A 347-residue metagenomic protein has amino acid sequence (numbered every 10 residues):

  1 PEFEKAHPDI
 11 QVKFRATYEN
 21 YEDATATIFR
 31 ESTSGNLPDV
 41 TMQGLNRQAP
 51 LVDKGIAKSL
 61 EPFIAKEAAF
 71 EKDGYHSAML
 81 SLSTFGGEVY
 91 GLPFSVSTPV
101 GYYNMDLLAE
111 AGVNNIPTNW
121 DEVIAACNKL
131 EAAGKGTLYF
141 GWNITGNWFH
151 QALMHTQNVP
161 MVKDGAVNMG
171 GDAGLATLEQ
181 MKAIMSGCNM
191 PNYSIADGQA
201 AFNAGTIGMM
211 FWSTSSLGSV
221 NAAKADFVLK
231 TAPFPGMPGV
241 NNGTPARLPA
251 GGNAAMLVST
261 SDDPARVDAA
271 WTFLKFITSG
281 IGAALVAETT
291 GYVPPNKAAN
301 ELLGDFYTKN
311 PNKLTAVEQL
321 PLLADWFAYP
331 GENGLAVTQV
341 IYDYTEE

Functional and structural regions predicted by a protein language model:
E2, A6-G74, A109-T118, G208-M209 (+3 more regions): Extracytoplasmic "Venus flytrap"/periplasmic binding protein-like
K5, A111, E179, A183-N189 (+1 more regions): Extracytoplasmic/periplasmic substrate-recognition and gating elements
I28, V123, L130, M154 (+1 more regions): Hydrophobic residues within well-ordered alpha-helices
R30-E31, P38-D39, A69-L107, N241-L248 (+1 more regions): A structural signal for short loop-to-beta-strand junctions that line the ligand-binding cleft of periplasmic/secreted
Q43-R47, A78, I195, W212-L217 (+2 more regions): Beta->alpha turn/N-cap motifs
L45-T98, I124, A132, A152 (+4 more regions): Hinge/lid segment of periplasmic solute-binding proteins
A125-K129, G165-N192: Glycine-centered hinge/linker elements that transmit conformational signals in sensory and ligand-binding systems
A232, E288-E346: Long, aromatic- and glycine/proline-rich binding clefts that accommodate carbohydrate-like moieties
